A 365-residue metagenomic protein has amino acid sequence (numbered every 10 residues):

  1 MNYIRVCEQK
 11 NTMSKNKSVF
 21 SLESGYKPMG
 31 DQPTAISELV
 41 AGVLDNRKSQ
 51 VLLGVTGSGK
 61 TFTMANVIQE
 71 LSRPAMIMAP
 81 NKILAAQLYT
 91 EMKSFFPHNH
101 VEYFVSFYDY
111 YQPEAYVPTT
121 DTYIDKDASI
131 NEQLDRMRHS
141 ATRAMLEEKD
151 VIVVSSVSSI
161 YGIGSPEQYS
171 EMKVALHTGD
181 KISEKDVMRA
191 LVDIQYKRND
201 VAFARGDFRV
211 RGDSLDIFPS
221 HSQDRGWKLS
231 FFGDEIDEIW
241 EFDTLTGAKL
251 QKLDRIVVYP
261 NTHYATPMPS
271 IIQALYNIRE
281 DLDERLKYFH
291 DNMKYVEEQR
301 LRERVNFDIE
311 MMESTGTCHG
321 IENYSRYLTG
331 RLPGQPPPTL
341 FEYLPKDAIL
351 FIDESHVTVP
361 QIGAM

Functional and structural regions predicted by a protein language model:
Y3-M365: ASCE RecA-like P-loop NTPase motor cores that couple ATP hydrolysis to mechanical translocation on nucleic acids
